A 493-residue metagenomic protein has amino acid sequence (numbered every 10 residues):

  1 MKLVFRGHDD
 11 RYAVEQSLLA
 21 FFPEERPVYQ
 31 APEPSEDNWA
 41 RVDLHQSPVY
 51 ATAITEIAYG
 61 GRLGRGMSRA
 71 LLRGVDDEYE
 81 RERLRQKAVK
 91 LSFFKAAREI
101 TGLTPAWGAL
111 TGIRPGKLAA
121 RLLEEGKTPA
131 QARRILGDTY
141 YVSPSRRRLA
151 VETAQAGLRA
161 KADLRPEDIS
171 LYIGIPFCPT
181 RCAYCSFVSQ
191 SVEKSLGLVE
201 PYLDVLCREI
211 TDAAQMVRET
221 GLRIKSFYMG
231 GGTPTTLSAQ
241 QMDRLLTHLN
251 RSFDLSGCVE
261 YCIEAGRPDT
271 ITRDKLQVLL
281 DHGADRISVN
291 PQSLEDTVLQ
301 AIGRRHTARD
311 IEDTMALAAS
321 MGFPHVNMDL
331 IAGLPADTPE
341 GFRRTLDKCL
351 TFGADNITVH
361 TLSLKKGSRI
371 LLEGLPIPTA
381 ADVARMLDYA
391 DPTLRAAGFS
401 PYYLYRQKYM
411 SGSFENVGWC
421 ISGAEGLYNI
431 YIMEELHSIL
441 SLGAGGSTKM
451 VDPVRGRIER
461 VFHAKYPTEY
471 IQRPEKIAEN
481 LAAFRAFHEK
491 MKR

Functional and structural regions predicted by a protein language model:
M1-E125, P129, D138, L206 (+1 more regions): Radical SAM enzyme core and accessory elements
E36-W39, G367-L442: A C-terminal junction/extension of Radical SAM enzymes
A53-T55, I173, I287-V289: Short beta-strand motif preference
T101-T104, E124-L171, T220: N-terminal [4Fe-4S]-dependent radical SAM core
D168-L203: Canonical Radical SAM [4Fe-4S] cluster-binding loop centered on the CxxxCxxC motif and its immediate flanking residues
D168-S170, S226, E260, N356 (+2 more regions): Beta-sheet entry/capping signal
S189-Y389: Conserved non-cysteine loop/helix-boundary elements of the Radical SAM core domain that shape
L222-G231, G412-N416, E479-R493: Amphipathic, soluble alpha/beta structural segments
